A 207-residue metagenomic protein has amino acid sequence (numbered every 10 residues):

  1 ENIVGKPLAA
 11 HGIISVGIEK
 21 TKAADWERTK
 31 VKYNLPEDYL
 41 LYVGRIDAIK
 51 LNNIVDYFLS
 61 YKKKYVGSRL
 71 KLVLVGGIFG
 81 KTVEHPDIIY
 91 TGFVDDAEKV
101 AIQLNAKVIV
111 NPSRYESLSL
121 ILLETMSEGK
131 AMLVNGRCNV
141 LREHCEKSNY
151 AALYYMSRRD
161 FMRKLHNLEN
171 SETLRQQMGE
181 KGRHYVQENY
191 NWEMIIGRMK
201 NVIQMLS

Functional and structural regions predicted by a protein language model:
E1-A24: Donor nucleotide-sugar binding/catalytic pocket of nucleotide-sugar-dependent glycosyltransferases
Y33-K50, V55: Conserved donor-binding/catalytic core segment of Leloir-type glycosyltransferases
V83, R137-S148, L153: Short acidic/histidine- and often glycine-rich active-site loop of Leloir-type glycosyltransferases that engages
F93-V94, A101-A106: Short alpha-helical donor nucleotide-sugar binding micro-motif in glycosyltransferases
R114: Aromatic "clamp/platform" in nucleotide-sugar-dependent glycosyltransferases that forms part of the donor/acceptor
A131-N135: Short hydrophobic beta-strand element within catalytic cores of glycosyltransferases and related nucleotide-activated
S148-R159, N167-E172: Conserved acidic donor-binding segment of nucleotide-sugar-dependent glycosyltransferases
N167, L174-E188, N201: A short, well-ordered alpha-helix in the C-terminal region of glycosyltransferases
